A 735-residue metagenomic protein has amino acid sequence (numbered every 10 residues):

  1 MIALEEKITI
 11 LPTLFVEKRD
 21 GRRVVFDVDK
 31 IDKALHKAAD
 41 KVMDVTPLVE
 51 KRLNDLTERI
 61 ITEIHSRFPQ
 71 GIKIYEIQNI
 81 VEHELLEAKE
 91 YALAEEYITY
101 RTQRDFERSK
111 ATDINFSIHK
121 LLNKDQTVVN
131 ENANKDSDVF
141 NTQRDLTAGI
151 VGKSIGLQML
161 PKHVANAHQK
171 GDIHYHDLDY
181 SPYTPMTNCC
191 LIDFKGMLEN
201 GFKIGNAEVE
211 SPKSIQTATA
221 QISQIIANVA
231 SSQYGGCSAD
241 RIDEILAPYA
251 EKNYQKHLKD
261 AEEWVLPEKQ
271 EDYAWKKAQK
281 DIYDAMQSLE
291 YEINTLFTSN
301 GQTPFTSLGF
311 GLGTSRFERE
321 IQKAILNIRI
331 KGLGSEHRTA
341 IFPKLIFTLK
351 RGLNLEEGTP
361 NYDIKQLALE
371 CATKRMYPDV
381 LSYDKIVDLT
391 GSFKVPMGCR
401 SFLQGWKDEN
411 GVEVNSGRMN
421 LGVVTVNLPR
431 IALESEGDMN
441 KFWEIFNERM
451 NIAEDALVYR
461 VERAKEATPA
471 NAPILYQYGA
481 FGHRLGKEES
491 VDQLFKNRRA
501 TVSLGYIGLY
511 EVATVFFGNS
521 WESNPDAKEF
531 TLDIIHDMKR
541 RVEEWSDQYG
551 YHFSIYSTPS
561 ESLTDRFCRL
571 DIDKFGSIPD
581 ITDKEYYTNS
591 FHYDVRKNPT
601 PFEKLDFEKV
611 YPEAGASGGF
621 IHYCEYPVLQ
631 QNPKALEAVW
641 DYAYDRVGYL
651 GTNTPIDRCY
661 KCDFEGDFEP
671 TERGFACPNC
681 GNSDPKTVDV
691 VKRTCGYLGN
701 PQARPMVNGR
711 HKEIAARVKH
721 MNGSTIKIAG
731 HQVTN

Functional and structural regions predicted by a protein language model:
I2-L121, K712, A716-R717: Charged, amphipathic alpha-helical regulatory modules used for macromolecular assembly or allosteric control
H36, P429-L433, V512-V515: Short connector loops/turns at beta-strand edges and beta->alpha or beta->beta junctions
P47-L48, K539-D547, K719-N735: Short, intrinsically disordered, low-complexity segments enriched in Ser/Thr and Pro
Q103-E107, D113-R498, N519-S520, N524-K686 (+1 more regions): Conserved catalytic cores of very large enzyme subunits
E244, V502-V515, H536, R693: Contiguous, well-ordered alpha-helical segments that form the cores/surfaces of helical PPI scaffolds
I282-M286, E290, V515, V707-A715: Metallocofactor- and cofactor-centric catalytic cores in central/energy metabolism, strongly enriched
G681-V733: Long insertion/accessory domains within large nucleic-acid-processing enzymes
